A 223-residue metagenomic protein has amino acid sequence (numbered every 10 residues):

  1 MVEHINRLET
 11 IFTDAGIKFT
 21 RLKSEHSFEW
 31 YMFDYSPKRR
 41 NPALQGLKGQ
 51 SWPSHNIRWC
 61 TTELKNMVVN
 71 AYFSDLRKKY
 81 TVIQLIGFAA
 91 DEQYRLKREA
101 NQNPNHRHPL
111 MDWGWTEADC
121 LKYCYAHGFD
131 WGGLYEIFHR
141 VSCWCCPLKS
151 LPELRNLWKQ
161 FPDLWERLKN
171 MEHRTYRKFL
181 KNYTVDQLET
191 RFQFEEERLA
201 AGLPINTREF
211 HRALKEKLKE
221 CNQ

Functional and structural regions predicted by a protein language model:
M1-H127: ATP-dependent adenylation/nucleotidyltransferase module used to activate substrates
A15, L76, Y80, W131 (+2 more regions): Short secondary-structure junctions and interdomain/linker hinges
W52, G128-R140: Immediate flanking context of iron-sulfur cluster ligation sites
T61, T116, Y135-F138, Q160: Generic detector of ordered secondary-structure context
S74, A89, F129, L148-L151 (+1 more regions): Residue-level marker of positions within ordered structural domains that often coincide with functionally constrained
Y80, H139-S142: Residues that flank catalytic or metal-binding motifs in active/ligand-binding sites
V82, K97, I137, N156-K159: A generic "cationic amphipathic patch" detector
V141-Q223: ATP/NTP-dependent adenylation/nucleotidyl-transfer catalytic domains that generate, transfer, or process NMP-activated
